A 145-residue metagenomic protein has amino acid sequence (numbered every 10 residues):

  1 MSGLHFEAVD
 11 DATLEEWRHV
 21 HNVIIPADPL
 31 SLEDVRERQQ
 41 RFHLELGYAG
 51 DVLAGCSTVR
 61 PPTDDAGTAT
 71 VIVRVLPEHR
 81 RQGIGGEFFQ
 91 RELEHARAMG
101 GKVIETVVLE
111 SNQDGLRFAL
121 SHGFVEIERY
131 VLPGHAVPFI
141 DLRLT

Functional and structural regions predicted by a protein language model:
M1-L32, I140-D141, T145: Short amphipathic alpha-helix that is part of the acyltransferase structural core
S2-L4, G50-C56, A66-A69: Glycine-rich phosphate/pyrophosphate-binding loop shared by adenosine-nucleotide-utilizing enzymes
H21-T58: Active-site rim helix/loop that mediates acceptor-substrate recognition in acyltransferases
P61-V73, H79-R80, M99-K102, A136: A conserved beta-turn-beta hairpin within the catalytic core of GNAT-like acetyltransferases that forms part
L76-E78, Q82, E110-S111: Active-site acidic-Proline motif in GNAT/NAT acetyltransferases
R81-E94, A98, R117-S121: Conserved acetyl-CoA-binding loop-helix of GNAT-fold acetyltransferases
A96-E110: Conserved GNAT acetyl-CoA-binding A-motif
E105-L109, L120-D141: Conserved catalytic-core motifs of GNAT/GCN5-like acyltransferases
